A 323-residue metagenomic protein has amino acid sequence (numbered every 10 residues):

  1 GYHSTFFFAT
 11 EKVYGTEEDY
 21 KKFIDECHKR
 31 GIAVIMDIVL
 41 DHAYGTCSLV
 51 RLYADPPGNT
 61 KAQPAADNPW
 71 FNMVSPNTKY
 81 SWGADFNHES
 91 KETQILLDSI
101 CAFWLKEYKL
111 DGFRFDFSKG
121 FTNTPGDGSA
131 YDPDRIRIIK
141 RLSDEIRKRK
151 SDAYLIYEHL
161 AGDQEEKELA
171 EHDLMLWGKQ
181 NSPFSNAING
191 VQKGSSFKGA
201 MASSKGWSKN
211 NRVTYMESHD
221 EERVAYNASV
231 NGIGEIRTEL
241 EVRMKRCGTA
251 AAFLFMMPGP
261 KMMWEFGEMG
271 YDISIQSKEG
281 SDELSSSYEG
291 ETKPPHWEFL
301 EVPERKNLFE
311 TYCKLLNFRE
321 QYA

Functional and structural regions predicted by a protein language model:
G1, G45-L52, K167-E168, A225-N227 (+1 more regions): Short, solvent-exposed loop/turn and secondary-structure capping segments
G1-L110, F117-D134, I138-K150: Substrate-binding/active-site clefts of carbohydrate-active enzymes
Y2, H28-R30, F117-M216, A252-M256 (+1 more regions): Active-site-proximal helices and loops of the catalytic beta/alpha 8
W82, F117-S129, N211-L240: Active-site clefts of carbohydrate-active enzymes
D111-F115, K261-G267: Active-site regions of oxyanion-processing enzymes, predominantly non-cytosolic
C247-T249: Conserved interdomain hinge at the start of the Helicase C-terminal
